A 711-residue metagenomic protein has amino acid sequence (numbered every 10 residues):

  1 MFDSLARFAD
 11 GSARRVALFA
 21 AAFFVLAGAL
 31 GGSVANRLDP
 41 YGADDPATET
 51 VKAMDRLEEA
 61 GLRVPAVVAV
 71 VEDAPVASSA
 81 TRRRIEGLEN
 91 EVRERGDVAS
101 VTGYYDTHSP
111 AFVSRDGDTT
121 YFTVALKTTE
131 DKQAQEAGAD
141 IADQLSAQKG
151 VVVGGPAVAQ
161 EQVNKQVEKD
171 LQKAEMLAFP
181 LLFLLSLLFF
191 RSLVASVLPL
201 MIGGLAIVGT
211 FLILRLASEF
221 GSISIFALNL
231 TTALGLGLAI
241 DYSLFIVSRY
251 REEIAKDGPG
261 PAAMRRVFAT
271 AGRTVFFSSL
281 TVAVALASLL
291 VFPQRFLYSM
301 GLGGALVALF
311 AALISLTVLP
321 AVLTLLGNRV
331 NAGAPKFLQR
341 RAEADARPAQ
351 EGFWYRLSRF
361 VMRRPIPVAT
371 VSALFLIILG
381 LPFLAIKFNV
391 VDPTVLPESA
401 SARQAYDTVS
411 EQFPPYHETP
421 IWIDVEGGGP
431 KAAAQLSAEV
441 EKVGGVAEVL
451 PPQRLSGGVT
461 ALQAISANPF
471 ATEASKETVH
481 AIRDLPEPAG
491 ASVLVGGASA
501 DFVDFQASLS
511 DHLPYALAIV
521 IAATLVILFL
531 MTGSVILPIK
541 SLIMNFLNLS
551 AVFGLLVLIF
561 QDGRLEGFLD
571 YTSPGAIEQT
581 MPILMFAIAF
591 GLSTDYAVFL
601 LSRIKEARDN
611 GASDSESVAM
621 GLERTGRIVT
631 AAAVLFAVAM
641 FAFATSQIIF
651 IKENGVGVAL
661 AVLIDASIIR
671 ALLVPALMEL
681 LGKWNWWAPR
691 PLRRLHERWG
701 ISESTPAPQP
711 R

Functional and structural regions predicted by a protein language model:
M1-R37, V98, T128-F388, G490 (+1 more regions): Membrane-embedded transmembrane helical bundles of large multi-pass transporters/channels
L38-G42: Loop-to-helix "switch" segment enriched in basic and acidic residues adjacent to catalytic/ligand pockets
D44-V67, A74-Q160, A385-F568, A576 (+2 more regions): Structured non-transmembrane domains adjacent to transmembrane bundles in polytopic membrane proteins
